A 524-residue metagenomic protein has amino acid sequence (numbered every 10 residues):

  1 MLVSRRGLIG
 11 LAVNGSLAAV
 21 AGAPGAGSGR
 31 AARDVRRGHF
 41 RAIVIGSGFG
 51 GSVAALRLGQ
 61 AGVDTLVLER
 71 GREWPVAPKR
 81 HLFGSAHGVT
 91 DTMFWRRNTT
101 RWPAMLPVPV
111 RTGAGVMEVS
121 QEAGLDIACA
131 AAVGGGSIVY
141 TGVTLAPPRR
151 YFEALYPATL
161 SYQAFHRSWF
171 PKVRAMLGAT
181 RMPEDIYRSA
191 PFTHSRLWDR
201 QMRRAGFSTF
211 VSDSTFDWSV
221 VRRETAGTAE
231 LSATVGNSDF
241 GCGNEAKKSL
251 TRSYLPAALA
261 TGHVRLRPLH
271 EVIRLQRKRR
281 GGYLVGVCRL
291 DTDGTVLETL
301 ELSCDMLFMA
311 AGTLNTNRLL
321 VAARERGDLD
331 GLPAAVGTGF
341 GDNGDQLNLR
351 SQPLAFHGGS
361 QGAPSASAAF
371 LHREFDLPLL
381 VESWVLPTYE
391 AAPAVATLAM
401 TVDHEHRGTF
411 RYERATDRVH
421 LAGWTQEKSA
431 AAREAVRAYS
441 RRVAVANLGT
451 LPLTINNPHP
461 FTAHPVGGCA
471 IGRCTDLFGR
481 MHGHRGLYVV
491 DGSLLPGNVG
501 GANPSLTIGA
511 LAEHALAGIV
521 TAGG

Functional and structural regions predicted by a protein language model:
M1-G15: N-terminal secretory signal peptides and thylakoid transit peptides that target proteins across membranes
A32-A154, L160, N315, L329-S351 (+1 more regions): N-terminal glycine-rich phosphate/pyrophosphate-binding loop and immediately adjacent elements
Q60, G71-S85, L275, G286 (+4 more regions): Glycine-rich loop(s) and the adjacent beta-strand/alpha-helix scaffold that form part
V110-A128, G136, Y140, T159 (+5 more regions): FAD cofactor-binding and catalytic pocket of flavoenzymes
E122, A158-E271, P458-P465, A470: Conserved redox-cofactor binding core of oxidoreductases
P268-G281: A conserved short coil-to-beta-strand element within the FAD-binding core of flavoproteins
L448-M481: Active-site Gly/Thr loop motif
G497-L516: A conserved FAD-binding loop/helix module that cradles the flavin
